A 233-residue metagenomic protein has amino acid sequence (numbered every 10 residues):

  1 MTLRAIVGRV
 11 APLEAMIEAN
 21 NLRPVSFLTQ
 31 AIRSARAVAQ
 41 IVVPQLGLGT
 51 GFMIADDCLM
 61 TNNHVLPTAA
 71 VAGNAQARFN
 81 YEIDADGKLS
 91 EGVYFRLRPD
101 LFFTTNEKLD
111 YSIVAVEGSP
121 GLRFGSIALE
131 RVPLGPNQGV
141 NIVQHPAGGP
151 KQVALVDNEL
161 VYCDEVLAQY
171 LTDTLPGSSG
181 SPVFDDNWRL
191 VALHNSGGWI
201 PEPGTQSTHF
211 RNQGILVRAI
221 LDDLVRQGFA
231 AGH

Functional and structural regions predicted by a protein language model:
M1-L22: Polar/charged, compositionally biased leader and regulatory segments
A15, A19, G135, R218-Q227: Polar/charged alpha-helical tracts
M16-L22, S26-L48, F52-D56, M60-P176 (+3 more regions): Serine endopeptidase catalytic core focused on the charge-relay Asp
S112, D222-H233: PDZ/PDZ-like groove recognition
S181: Conserved G/P- and acidic residue-centered "switch" motifs that form tight phosphate/ATP-binding loops in soluble
H209-R218: Short, surface-exposed loop/turn motifs with a glycine/proline- and acidic-biased composition
